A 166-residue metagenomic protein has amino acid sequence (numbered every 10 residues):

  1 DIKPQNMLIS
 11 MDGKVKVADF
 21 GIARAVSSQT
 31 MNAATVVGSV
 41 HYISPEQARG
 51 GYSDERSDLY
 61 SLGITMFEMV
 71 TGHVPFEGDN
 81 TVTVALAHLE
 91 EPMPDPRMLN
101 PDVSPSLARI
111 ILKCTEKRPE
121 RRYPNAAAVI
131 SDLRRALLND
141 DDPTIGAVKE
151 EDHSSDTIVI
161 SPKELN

Functional and structural regions predicted by a protein language model:
D1: Conserved catalytic-loop position in the HRD/HxD motif
I9-D12: Activation-loop N-terminal segment of eukaryotic-like protein kinases
K16-D19: Pre-DFG segment of protein kinase catalytic domains
V26-T30: Conserved catalytic-core motifs of eukaryotic protein kinase domains, centered on the activation segment
A33-I43: Conserved activation segment of eukaryotic-like protein kinases, specifically the C-terminal portion of the activation
H41-D142: C-terminal lobe helix-coil module of Hanks-type protein kinase domains
P143-N166: Regulatory extensions appended to serine/threonine kinase catalytic cores
